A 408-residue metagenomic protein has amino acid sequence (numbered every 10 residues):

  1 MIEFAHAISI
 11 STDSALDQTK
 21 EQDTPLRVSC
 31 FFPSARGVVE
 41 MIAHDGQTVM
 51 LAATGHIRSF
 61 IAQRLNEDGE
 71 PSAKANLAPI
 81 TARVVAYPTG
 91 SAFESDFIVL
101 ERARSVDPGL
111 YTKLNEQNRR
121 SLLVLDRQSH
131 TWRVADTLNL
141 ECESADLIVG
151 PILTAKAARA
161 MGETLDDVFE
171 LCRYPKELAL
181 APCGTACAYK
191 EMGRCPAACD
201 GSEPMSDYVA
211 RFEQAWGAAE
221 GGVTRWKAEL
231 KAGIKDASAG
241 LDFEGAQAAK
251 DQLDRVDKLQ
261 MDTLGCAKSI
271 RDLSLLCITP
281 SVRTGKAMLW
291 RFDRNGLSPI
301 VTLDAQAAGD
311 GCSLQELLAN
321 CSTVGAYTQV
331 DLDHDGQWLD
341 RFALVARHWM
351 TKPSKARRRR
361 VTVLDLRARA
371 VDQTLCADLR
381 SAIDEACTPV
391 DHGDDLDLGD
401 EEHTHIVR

Functional and structural regions predicted by a protein language model:
M1-R408: Conserved catalytic/ligand-binding micro-motifs in nucleotide and anionic cofactor chemistry
